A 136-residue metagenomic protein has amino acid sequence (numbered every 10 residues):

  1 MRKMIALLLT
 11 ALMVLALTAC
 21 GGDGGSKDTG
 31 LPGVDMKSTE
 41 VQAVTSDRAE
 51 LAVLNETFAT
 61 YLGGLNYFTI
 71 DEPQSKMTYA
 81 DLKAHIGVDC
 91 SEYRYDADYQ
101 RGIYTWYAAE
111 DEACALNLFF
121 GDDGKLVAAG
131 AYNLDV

Functional and structural regions predicted by a protein language model:
M1-A11: Positively charged n-region of N-terminal signal peptides that target proteins for export
L15-A19: C-terminal motif of bacterial Sec signal peptides marking the signal peptidase cleavage site
G21-G24: Bacterial signal peptide processing site
D28-T60, L65-T69, P73-V136: A cross-family detector of function-defining hotspots
